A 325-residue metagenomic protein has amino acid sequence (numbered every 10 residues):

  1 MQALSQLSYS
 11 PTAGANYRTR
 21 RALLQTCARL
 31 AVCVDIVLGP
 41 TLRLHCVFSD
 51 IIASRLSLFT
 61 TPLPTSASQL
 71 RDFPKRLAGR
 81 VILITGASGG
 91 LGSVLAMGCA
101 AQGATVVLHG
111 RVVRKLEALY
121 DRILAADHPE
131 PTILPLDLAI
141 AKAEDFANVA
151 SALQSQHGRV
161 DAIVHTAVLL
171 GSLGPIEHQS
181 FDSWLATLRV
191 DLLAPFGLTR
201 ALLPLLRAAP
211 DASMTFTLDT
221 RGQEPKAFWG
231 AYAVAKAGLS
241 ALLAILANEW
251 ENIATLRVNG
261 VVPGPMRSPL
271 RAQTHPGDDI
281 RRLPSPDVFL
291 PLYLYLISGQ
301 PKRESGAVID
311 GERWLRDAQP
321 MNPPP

Functional and structural regions predicted by a protein language model:
T61-P64, L256, G260-V261, S268 (+1 more regions): C-terminal helical subdomain
S88-G89: Conserved glycine-rich cofactor-binding loop
A104-A118: Conserved glycine-rich Rossmann-like NAD(P)H-binding loop of the short-chain dehydrogenase/reductase
A126-K142: Rossmann-fold cofactor-recognition segment
V149, G174-I176, S180-L185: Substrate-binding pocket helix/loop in short-chain dehydrogenase/reductase
T166-S172: Conserved NAD(P)H cofactor-binding loop of Rossmann-fold oxidoreductase domains
R207, D211-N252: Catalytic loop of short-chain dehydrogenase/reductase
